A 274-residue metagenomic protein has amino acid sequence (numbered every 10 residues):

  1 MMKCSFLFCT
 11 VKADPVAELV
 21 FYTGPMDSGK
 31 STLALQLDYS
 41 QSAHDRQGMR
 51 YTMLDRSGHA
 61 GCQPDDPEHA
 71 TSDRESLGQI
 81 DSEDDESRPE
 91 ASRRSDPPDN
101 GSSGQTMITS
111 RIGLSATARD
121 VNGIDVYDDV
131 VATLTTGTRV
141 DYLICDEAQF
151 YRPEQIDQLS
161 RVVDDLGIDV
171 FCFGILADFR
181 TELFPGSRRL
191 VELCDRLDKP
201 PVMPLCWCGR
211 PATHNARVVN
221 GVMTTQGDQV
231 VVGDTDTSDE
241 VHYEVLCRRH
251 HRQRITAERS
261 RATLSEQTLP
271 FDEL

Functional and structural regions predicted by a protein language model:
K3-A132, D178-R189, V232-G233, T237-D272: Conserved P-loop
L19-F21, Q47-M49, D141-I144, D169-F171: Residue-level preference for the first positions of well-ordered beta-strands
A34, D146, C194: A residue-level signal for conserved active-site and pocket-lining positions in enzyme catalytic cores
Q41-H44, T136-G137, V162-L166: Alpha-helix C-cap/termination motif
A132-V140: Short basic/glycine-enriched coil/helix segment immediately N-terminal to the Walker B
R139-Y151: Conserved P-loop NTPase "ATPase switch" module shared by AAA+ and STAND
Q149-L274: Replace "adjacent to P-loop NTPase cores in ATP/GTP-dependent enzymes" with "adjacent to NTP-binding cores
